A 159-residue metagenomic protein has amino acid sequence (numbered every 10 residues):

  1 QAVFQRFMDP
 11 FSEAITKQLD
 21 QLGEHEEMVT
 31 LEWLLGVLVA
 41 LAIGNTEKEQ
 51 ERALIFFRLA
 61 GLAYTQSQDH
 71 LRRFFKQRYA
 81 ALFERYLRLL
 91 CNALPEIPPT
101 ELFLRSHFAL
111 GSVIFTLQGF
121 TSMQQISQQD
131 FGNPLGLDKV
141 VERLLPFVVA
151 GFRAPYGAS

Functional and structural regions predicted by a protein language model:
Q1-D20, E24, M28, R72 (+1 more regions): An amphipathic alpha-helix adjacent to DNA-recognition modules
M8, S12, F57, A80-L87: Hydrophobic faces of stable alpha-helices that mediate helix-helix packing
P10-A14, Q18, A63, S67 (+1 more regions): A short secondary-structure junction motif
S12, T16, V39-A40, G61 (+1 more regions): Amphipathic, well-packed alpha-helical segments that form the structural scaffold of globular domains
E13-F56: Hydrophobic alpha-helical connector segments
D20-Q21, A60-L62, I126-D130: Short linear capping/connector segments at secondary-structure termini
W33, L41, Q77-S159: C-terminal peripheral helix-coil segments that are non-catalytic and often amphipathic
W33, Q50-Q77, T121-Q124: Amphipathic alpha-helical segments used for helix-helix packing
